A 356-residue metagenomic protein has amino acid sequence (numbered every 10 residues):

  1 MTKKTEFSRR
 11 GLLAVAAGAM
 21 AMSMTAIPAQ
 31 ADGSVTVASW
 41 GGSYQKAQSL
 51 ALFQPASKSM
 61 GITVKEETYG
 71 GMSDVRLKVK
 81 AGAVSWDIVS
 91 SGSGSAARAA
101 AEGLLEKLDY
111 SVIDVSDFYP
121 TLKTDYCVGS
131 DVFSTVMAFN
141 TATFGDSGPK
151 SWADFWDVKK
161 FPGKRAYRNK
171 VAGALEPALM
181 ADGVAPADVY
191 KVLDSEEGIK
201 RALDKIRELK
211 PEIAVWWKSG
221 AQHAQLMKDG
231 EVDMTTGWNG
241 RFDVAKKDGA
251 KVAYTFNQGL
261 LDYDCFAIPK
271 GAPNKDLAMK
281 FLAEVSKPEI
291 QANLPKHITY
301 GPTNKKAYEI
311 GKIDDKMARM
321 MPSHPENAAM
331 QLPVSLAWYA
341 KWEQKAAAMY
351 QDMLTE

Functional and structural regions predicted by a protein language model:
T2-A17: N-terminal secretory signal peptides and thylakoid transit peptides that target proteins across membranes
D32-R98: Early extracytoplasmic/lumenal segment of secretory-pathway proteins
G42-A47, S85-W86, S91-L226: Extracytoplasmic ligand-binding site segments that recognize negatively charged/polar headgroups
A96-R98, M234-K251: A ligand-binding cleft/hinge motif common to bilobed small-molecule-binding domains
V115-F118, F133, K200, D204-L209 (+2 more regions): Periplasmic-binding protein-like
V136-T143, L179-A181, Y263-K275, E284 (+2 more regions): A bilobed periplasmic-binding-protein/Venus flytrap-type ligand-binding module shared by bacterial periplasmic
K160-G173, V285-Y308: Periplasmic-binding protein-like
A292-E356: C-terminal capping/gating helix-and-loop segments adjacent to ligand/active sites or protein-protein/ligand interfaces
